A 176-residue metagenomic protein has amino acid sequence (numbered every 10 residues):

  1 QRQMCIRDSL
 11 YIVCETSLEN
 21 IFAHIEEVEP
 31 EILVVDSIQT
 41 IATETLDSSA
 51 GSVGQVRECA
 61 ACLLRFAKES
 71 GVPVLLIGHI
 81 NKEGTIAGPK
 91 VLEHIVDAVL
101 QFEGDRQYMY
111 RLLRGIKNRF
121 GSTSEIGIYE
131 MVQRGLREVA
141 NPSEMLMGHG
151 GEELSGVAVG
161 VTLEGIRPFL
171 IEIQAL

Functional and structural regions predicted by a protein language model:
R2-I6: Short, small-residue-biased leader/transition segments that mark boundaries at the very start of proteins
R7-V28: Short glycine-rich substrate-engagement loop in P-loop NTPases that contacts/grips substrate
S9, E29-I32, S70-L75: Loop/turn-to-beta-strand initiation segments
S9-E15, A42-R57: Flexible beta-alpha connector loops of hexameric P-loop NTPases
T16-L18, S37-T40, L46, E69-V72 (+3 more regions): Short, ordered loop/turn segments at secondary-structure junctions
E26-L33, Q39-I41, I95, G104-L176: Conserved P-loop NTPase
G54-L75, H79, I95-R106: Substrate-engagement module of ASCE P-loop NTPases
T85-I95: Short regulatory helix/loop adjacent to the ATP-binding pocket of P-loop NTPases
